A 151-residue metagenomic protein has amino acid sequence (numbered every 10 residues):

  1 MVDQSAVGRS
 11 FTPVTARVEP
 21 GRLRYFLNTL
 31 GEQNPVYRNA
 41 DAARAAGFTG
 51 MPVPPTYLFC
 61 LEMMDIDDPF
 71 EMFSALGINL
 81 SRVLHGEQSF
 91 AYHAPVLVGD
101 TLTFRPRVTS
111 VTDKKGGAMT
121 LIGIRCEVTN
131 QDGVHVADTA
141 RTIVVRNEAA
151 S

Functional and structural regions predicted by a protein language model:
M1-A6, E87, Y92-S151: HotDog/MaoC-like acyl-thioester-processing domains
M1-E87, A150: Hot-dog-fold acyl-thioester-processing enzymes
